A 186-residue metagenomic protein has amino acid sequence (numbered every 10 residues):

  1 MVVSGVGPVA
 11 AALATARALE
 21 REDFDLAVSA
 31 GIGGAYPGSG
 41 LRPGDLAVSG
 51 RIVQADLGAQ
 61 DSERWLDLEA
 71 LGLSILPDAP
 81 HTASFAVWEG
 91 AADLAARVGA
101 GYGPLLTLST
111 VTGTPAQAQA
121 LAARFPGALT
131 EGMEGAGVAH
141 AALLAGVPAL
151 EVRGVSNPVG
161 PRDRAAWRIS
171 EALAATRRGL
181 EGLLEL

Functional and structural regions predicted by a protein language model:
M1-V53, L57-A59: N-terminal catalytic or cofactor-binding beta/alpha core of small enzyme domains
V2, V28, A47, G101-L106 (+1 more regions): Hydrophobic/aromatic beta-strand patches that form the interior of the parallel beta-sheet core in alpha/beta enzyme
V6-L13, A116, M133-G137, W167 (+1 more regions): Conserved active-site and cofactor/substrate-binding residues in soluble primary-metabolism enzymes
D23, R42, G101, G127 (+1 more regions): Short loop/turn motifs at secondary-structure junctions
Y36-F125: Mid-sequence, gly/pro-rich, charge-dense loop/helix-turn segments that line enzyme active sites
L108-E151, V159-G160: A C-terminal functional module that forms or caps the active site or interfaces directly with catalytic machinery
A145, A149, G154-L186: Regulatory input/activation interfaces that engage signals or partners
